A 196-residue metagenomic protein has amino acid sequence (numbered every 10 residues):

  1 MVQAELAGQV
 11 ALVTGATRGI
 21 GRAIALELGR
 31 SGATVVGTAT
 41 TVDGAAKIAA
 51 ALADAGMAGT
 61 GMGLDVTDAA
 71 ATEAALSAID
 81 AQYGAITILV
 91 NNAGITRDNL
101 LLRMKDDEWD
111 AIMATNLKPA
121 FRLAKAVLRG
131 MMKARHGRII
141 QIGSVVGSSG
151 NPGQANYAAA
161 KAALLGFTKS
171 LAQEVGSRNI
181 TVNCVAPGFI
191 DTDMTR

Functional and structural regions predicted by a protein language model:
V10, T17-R18: Conserved glycine-rich cofactor-binding loop
S31-I48: Conserved glycine-rich Rossmann-like NAD(P)H-binding loop of the short-chain dehydrogenase/reductase
L100-L101, E108-M113: Substrate-binding pocket helix/loop in short-chain dehydrogenase/reductase
L102, S149-A155, S177-R178: Active-site loop immediately N-terminal to the catalytic Tyr-X3-Lys motif of short-chain dehydrogenase/reductase
A124, A160, T168: Active-site helix of classical SDR
R129, Q173-E174: Alpha-helical segment proximal to the catalytic Tyr-Lys
S144: Residue(s) in the substrate-gating loop at a strand-loop-helix junction that position the organic substrate next
